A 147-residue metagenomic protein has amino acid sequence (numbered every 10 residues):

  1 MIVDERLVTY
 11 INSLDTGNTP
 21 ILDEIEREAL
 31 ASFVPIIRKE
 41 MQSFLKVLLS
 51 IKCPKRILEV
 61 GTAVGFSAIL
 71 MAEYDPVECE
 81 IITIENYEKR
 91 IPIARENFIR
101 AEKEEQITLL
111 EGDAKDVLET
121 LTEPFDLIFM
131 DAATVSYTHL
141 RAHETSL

Functional and structural regions predicted by a protein language model:
M1-T16: N-terminal auxiliary segments of SAM/dcSAM-dependent transferases
D23: S-adenosyl-L-methionine
A29-I37: Class I SAM-dependent methyltransferase Rossmann-like catalytic core, especially the SAM/SAH-binding loop
K39-G112: SAM cofactor-binding core of SAM-dependent methyltransferases, primarily the Rossmann-like beta-alpha-beta module
K115-L118: Short loop/turn elements that flank and shape the SAM/SAH-binding pocket of Class I
T120-L127: A short acidic, Gly/Pro-enriched loop at the edge of an enzyme's catalytic core that lines a small-molecule cofactor
L127-S136: A short SAM/SAH-binding and catalytic strip from SAM-dependent methyltransferases
T138-T145: Conserved small/polar residues in nucleotide/adenosyl-binding loops
